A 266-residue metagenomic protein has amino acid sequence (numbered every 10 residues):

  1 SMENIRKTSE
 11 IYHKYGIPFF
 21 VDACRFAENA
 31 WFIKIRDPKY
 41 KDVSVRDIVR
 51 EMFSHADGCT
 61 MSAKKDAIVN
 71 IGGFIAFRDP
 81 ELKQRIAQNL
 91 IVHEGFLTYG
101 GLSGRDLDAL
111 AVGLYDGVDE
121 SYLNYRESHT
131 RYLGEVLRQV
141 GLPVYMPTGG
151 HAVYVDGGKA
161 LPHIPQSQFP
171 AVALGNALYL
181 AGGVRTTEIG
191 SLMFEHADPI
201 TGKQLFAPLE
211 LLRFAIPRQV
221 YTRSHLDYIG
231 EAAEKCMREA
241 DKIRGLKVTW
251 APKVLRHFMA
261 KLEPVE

Functional and structural regions predicted by a protein language model:
S1-V144, P165-Q166: Conserved PLP-enzyme active-site core in the AAT-like
K65-A67, D79-L82, Y115-G117, G150-H151 (+3 more regions): Short, glycine-/Ser/Thr-/acidic-enriched flexible segments
K83-Q84, P162-P170, Q219-Y228: Short, conserved charged micro-motifs
A87-L90, L107-D116, H151-A160, A207-R213 (+1 more regions): Short acidic (Asp/Glu) and glycine-rich catalytic loops that position anionic groups and cofactors
G117, A181, M193-E266: PLP-dependent enzyme catalytic core of the Aspartate aminotransferase-like
T130-R131, Y145-G157: Conserved glycine-rich beta-strand-loop-beta hairpin in the small C-terminal domain of fold type I
R131, E135, V172, N176-L180 (+1 more regions): Feature representing long, continuous alpha-helical segments
G158-R185, P199-A207: Active-site loop ensemble at the mouth of alpha/beta enzyme cores that anchors a bound cofactor
